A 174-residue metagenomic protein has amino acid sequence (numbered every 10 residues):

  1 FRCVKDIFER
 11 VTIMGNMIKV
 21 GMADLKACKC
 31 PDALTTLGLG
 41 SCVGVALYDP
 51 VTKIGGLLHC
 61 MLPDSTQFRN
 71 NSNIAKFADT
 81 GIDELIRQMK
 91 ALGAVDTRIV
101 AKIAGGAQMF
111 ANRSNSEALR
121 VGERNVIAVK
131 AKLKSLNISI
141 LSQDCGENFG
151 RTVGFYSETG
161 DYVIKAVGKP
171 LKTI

Functional and structural regions predicted by a protein language model:
F1-I13: Short, Lys/Arg-enriched N-terminal segments with co-localized hydrophobic residues within the first ~10-30 amino acids
I18-T35, V51: Phosphate-centric recognition/catalysis
G21, L39-S41, F149: Short, basic and Ser/Thr-rich N-terminal targeting/leader segments
T35-L92: Conserved mixed alpha/beta catalytic, RNA-binding, or beta-rich assembly cores of soluble enzyme, regulatory
M61-T66, G105-M109, G146-N148: Acidic, glycine-rich active-site loops and adjacent beta-strand->loop/helix elements that engage anionic groups
T97-G105: Short glycine-rich phosphate-binding loop at a beta-alpha junction
Q108-G122: Phosphate/ribose-phosphate-bearing ligand recognition and processing surfaces, centered on ADP-ribose/NAD(+/P+) systems
A118-I174: Divalent-metal-activated hydrolytic enzyme cores
